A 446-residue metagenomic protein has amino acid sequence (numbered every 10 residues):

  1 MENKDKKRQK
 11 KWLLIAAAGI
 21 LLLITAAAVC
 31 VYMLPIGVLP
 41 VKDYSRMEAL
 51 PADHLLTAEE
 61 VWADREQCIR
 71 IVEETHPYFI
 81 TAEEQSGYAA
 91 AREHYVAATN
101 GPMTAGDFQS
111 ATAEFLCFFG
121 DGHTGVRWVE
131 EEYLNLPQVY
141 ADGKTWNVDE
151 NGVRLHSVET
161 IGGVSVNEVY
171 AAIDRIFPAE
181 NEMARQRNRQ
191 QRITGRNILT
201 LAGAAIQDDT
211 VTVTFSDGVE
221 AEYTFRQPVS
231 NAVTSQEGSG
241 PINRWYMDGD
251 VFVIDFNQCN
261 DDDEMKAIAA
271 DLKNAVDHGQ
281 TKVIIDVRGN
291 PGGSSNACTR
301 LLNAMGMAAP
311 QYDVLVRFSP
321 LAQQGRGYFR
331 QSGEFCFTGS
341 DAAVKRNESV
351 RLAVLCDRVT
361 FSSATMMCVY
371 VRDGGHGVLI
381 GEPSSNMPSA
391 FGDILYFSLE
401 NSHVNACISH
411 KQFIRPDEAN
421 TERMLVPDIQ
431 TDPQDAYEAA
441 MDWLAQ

Functional and structural regions predicted by a protein language model:
E2-V283, G289-P291, M307, I394 (+2 more regions): Flexible, low-complexity junctional segments that flank or bridge functional domains
L39-E48, L55, E59, E66 (+2 more regions): C-terminal "post-core" interaction segments
